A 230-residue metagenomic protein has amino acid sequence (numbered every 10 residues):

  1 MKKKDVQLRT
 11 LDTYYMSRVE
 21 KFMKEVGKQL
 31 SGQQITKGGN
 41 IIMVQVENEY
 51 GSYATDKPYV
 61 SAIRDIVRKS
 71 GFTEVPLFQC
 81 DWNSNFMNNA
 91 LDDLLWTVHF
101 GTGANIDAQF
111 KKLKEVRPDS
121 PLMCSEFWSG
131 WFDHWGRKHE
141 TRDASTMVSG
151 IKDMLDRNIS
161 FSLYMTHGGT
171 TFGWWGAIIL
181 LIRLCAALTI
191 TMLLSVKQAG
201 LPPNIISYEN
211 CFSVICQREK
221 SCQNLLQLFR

Functional and structural regions predicted by a protein language model:
K4, Y15-Q29, K37-Q45, G51 (+6 more regions): Carbohydrate-binding surfaces of carbohydrate-active enzymes
Q7-L11: Catalytic cores of eukaryotic secretory-pathway lumenal/extracellular enzymes that build and remodel glycoconjugates
D12, M16, E140-A144, L201: Flexible, glycine- and charge-enriched loops at secondary-structure boundaries
G32: Conserved helix-loop functional segments at active or binding sites
K57-M154: Noncatalytic carbohydrate-binding groove/subsite architecture in carbohydrate-active enzymes
